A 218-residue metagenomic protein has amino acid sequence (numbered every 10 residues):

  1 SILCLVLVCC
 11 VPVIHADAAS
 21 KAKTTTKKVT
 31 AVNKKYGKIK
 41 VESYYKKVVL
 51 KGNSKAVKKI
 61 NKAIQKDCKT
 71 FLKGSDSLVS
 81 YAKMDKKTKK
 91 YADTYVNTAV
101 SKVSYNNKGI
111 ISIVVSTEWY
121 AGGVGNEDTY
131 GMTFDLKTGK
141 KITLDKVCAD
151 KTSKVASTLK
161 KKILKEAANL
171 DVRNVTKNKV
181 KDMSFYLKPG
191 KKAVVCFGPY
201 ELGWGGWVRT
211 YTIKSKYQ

Functional and structural regions predicted by a protein language model:
S1-A18: Sec-dependent N-terminal signal peptides of Gram-positive bacterial secreted proteins and lipoproteins
A16-Q218: Compositionally biased intrinsically disordered regions enriched in Thr/Gly
